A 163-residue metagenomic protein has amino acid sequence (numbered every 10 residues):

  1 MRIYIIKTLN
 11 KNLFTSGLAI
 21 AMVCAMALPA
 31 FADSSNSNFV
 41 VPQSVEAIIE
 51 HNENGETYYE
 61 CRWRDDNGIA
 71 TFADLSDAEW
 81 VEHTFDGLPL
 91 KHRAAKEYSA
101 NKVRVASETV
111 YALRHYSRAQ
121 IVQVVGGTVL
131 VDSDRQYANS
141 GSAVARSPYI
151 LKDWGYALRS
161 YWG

Functional and structural regions predicted by a protein language model:
M1-R93: N-terminal prepro-regions of secreted/extracellular proteins
A70-G163: Mature secreted bioactive peptide module from preproproteins
